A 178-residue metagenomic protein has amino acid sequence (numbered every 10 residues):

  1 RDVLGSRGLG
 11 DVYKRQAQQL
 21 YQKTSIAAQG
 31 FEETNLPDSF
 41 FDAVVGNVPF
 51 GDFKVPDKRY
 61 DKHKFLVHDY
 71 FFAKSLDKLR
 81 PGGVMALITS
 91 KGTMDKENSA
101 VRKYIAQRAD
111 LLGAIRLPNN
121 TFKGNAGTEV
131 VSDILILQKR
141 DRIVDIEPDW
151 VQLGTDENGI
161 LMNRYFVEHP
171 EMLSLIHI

Functional and structural regions predicted by a protein language model:
R1, S6, Q29-R59, D69 (+2 more regions): Conserved proline-anchored active-site loop of SAM-dependent methyltransferases that bridges a beta-strand
D2-Y13, I176-H177: Single conserved hydrophobic/aromatic residue that forms the stacking wall/gate of nucleotide- or nucleobase-binding
L9, F40-F41, L111, S132: Local beta-strand N-terminus motif with an aromatic residue
A17-Q18: Conserved SAM-binding loop
F50-G51, G92-M94, T121, D141-I143: Conserved nucleotide-binding/hydrolysis micro-motifs of P-loop NTPases
F65-T121, S132-I136: Conserved Class I SAM-dependent methyltransferase catalytic core
G124-L175: Flexible, glycine-/basic-rich loop-and-beta segments that form/coincide with the SAM-dependent methyltransferase
